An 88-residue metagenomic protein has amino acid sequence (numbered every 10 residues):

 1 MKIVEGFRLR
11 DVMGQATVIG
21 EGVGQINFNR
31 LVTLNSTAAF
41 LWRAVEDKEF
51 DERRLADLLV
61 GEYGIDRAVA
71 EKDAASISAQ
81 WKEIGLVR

Functional and structural regions predicted by a protein language model:
M1-A39: Acidic, low-complexity/disordered tracts enriched in E/D and polar residues
R30-R88: Long, charge-rich, low-complexity alpha-helical segments
